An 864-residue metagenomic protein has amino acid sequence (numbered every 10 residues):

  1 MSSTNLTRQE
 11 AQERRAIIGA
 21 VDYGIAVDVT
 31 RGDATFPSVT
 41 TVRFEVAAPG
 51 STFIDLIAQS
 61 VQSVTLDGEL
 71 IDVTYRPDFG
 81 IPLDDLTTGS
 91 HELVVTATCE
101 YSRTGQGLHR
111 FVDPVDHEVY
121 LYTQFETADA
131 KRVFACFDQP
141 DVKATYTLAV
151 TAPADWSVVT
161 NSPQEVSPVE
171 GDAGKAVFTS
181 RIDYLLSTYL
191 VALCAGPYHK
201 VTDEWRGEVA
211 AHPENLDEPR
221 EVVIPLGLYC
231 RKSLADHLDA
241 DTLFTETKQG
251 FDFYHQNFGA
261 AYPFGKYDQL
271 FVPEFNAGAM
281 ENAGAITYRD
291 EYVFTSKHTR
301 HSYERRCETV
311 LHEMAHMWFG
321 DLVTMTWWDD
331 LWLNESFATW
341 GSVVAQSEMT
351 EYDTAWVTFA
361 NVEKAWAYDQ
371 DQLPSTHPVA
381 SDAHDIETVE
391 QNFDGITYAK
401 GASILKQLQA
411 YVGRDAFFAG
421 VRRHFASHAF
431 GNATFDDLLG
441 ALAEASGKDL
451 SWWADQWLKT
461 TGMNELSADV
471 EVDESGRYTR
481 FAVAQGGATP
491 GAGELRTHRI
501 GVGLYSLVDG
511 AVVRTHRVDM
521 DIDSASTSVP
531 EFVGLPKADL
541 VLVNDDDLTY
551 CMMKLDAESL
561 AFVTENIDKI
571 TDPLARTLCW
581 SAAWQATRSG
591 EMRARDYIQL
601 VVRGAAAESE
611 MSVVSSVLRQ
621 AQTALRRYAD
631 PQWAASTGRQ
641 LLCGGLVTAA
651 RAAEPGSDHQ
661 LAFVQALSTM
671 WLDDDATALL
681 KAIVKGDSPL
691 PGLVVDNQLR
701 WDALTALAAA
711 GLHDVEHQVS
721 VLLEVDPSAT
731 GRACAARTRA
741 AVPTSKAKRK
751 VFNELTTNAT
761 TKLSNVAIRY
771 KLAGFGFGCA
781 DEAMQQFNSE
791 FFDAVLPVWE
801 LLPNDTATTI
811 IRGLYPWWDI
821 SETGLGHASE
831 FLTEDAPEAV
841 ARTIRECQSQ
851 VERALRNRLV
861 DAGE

Functional and structural regions predicted by a protein language model:
M1-P37, D113-Y120, P140, S451 (+1 more regions): N-terminal, polar/Ser/Thr-rich
R14, T98-N215, D382, Y550 (+1 more regions): Extended, low-hydrophobicity, Ser/Thr/Pro/Gly-biased non-transmembrane segments
D22-P49, A468-E474, V483: Extracellular ectodomain segments of secreted/surface proteins
T41-A58, D138, T147-P153, D436 (+1 more regions): Surface-exposed beta-strand/loop patches in extracellular or lumenal glycoproteins
S51, L56-P114, A135-D138, D172 (+1 more regions): A surface-exposed beta-strand-loop module
S60-D67, V159, L450-S451, T461-N544: Beta-strand-rich binding/interaction modules
S180, A210-G491, Q640, D658 (+1 more regions): Hydrophobic alpha-helical and helix-loop surface patches within well-folded domains that function as non-catalytic
Y478, G493-E494, P530-E864: Long, ordered, helix-rich scaffold segments
